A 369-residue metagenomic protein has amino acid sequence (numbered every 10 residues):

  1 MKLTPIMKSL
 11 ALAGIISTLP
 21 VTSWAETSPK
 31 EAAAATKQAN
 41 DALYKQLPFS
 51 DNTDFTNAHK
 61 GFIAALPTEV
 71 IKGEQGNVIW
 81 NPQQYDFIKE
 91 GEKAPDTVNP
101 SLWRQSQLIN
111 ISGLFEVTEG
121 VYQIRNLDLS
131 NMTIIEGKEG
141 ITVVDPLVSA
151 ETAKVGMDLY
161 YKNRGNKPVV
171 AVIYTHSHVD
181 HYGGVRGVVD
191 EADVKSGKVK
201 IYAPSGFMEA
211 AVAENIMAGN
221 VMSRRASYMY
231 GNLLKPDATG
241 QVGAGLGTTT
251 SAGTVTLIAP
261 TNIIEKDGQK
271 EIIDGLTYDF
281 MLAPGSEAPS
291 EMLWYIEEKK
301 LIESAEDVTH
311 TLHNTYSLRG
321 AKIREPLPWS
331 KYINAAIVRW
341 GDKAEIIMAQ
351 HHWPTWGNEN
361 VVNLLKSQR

Functional and structural regions predicted by a protein language model:
M1-A25: Gram-negative bacterial Sec-dependent N-terminal signal peptides
E26-S106, N110, I333: N-terminal pre-domain segments of enzymes
T27-Y44, L301-I302, T311, L327-R369: Divalent-metal (often Zn2+) His-rich catalytic cores of metallo-beta-lactamase-fold enzymes
Q107-K167, M292-I296, K300-E306: Conserved beta-strand hairpin/beta-sheet module of binuclear metal-dependent hydrolase folds, prominently
G113-E119, T133-E136, T142, V255-I258 (+3 more regions): Core dinuclear metal-dependent hydrolase active-site scaffold
E116, M208-P284, P328-N334: Metallo-beta-lactamase
E139-G140, A150-K200: Active-site metal-binding motif and surrounding structural segment of the metallo-beta-lactamase
V144-P146, P168-D180, Y202-S205, A283 (+2 more regions): Active-site neighborhood of phospho(di)ester-bond hydrolases with catalytic His/Asp-centered motifs
